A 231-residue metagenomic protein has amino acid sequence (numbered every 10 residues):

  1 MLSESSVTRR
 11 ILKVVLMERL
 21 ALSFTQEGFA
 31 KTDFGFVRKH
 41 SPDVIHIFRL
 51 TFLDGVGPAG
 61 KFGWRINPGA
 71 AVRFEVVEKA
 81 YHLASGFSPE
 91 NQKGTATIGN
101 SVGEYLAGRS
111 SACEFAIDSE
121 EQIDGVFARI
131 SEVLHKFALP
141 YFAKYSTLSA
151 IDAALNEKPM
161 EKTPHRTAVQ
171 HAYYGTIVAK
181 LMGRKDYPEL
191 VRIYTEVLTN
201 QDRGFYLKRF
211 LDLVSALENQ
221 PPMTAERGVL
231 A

Functional and structural regions predicted by a protein language model:
L2-K13, R38-A231: Intrinsically disordered, low-complexity regulatory regions enriched in serine/threonine/proline and acidic residues
R9-T32: Amphipathic alpha-helical segments
F29, D33-F36, V44: A structural signal for the main folded, soluble domain(s) of proteins
